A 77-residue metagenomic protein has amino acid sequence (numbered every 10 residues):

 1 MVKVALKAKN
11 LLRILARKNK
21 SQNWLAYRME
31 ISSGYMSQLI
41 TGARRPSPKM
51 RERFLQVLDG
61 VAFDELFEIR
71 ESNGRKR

Functional and structural regions predicted by a protein language model:
M1-K3, S33, D64-R77: Short, charged recognition helix plus adjacent turn of helix-turn-helix-like nucleic-acid-binding domains
M1-S21: A short, Lys/Arg-rich alpha-helix, primarily the initiator
L11, P48-K49, F63: Short, Lys/Arg-enriched C-terminal cap helix and immediately downstream tail that follows
Q22, S33, R51: Helix-turn-helix DNA-binding elements, focusing on the entry/boundary residues of the two helices that contact DNA
L25-A26: Short alpha-helical "recognition helix" segments of helix-turn-helix
I31-R45: Recognition helix of helix-turn-helix/homeodomain-like DNA-binding domains that insert into the DNA major groove
A43-Q56: Short, basic-rich loop-to-helix N-cap that marks the start of a DNA-contacting helix
